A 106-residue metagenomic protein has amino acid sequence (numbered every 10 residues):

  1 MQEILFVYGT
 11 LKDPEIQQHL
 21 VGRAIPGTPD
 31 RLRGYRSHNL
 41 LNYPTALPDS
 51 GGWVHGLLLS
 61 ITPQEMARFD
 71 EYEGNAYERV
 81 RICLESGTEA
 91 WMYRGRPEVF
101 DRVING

Functional and structural regions predicted by a protein language model:
M1-G106: Glycine-aromatic micro-motifs
